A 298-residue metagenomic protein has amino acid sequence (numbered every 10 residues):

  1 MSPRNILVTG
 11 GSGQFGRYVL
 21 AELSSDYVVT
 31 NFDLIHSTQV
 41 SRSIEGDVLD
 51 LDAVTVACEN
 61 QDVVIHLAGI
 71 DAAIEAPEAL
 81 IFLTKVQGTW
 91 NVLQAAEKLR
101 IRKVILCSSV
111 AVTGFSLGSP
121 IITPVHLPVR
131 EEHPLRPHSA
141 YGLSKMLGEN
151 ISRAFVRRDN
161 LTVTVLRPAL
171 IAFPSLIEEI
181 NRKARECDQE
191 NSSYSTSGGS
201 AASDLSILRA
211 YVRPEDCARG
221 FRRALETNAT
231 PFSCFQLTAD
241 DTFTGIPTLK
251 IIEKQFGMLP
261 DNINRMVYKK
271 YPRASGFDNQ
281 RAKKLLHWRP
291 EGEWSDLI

Functional and structural regions predicted by a protein language model:
R4-S25: N-terminal Rossmann NAD(P)H-binding glycine-rich loop of SDR-like oxidoreductase domains
T38, G46-T84, A95: NAD(P)H-binding glycine-rich loop region in Rossmannoid oxidoreductase-like domains and their noncatalytic homologs
L49, L80-N91, L135, S139 (+2 more regions): Glycine-rich NAD(P)-binding loop of the Rossmann-fold in SDR/ketoreductase-type enzymes
L83, S119-V163: Catalytic helix-loop patch of NAD(P)-dependent Rossmann-fold dehydrogenases
N91-H138: Conserved Rossmann-fold NAD(P)-dependent oxidoreductase catalytic core, especially the SDR/UDP-sugar
R158-L161, F173-D188, A202, R223-F235: Glycine/proline-rich active-site loop of Rossmann-fold NAD(P)-dependent oxidoreductases
L208, D216-N279, K284: Mid/C-terminal beta-alpha module of Rossmann-like enzyme folds, strongest in SDR-family dehydrogenases/epimerases
